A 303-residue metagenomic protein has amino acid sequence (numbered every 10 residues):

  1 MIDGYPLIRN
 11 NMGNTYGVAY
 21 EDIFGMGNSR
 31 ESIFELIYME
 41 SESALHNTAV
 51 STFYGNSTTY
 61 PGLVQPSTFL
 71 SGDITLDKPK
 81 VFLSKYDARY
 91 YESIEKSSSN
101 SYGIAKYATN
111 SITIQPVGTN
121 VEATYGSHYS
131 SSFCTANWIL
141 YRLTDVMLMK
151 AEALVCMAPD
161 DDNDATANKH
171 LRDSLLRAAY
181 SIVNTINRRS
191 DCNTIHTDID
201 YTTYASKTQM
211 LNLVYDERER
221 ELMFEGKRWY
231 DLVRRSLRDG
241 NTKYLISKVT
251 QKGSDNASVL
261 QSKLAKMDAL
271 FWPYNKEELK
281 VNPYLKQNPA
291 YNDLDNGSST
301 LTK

Functional and structural regions predicted by a protein language model:
I2-A158, S236-K303: Elongated scaffold/linker segments in the mid-to-C-terminal portions of large proteins
A44-A49, N163-D164, E225-G226: Short, solvent-exposed loop/turn and secondary-structure capping segments
G126-S130, C134, K169, T197 (+1 more regions): A near-ubiquitous, low-amplitude feature marking generic local secondary-structure context
S132-F133, T166-S181, T203-M210, S258-A269 (+1 more regions): Glycine-rich, flexible loop segments associated with nucleotide phosphate handling
T135-R189: Extended amphipathic alpha-helical segments enriched in small hydrophobics
L176-G253: C-terminal structured "cap/appendage" subdomains that terminate the fold
